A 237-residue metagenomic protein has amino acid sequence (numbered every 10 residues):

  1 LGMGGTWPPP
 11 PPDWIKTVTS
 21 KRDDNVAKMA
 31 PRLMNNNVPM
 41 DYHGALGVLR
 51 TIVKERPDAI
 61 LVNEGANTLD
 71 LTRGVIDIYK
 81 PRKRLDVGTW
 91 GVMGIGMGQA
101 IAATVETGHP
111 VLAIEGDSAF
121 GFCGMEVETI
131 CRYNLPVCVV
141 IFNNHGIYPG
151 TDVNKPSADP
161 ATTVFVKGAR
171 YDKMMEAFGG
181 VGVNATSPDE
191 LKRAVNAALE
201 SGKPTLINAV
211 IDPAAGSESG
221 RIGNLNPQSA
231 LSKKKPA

Functional and structural regions predicted by a protein language model:
L1-P8, L71-A237: Thiamine diphosphate
M3-P12, T17, K21: Long, well-ordered, tryptophan-enriched scaffold segments
P10-K16, V62-G65, V210: Short coil/turn segments at secondary-structure boundaries
K16, D24-K28, E55, R193 (+1 more regions): Polar/charged alpha-helical tracts
R22-G98, A103-E106: Active-site diphosphate/adenylate-binding microenvironment
